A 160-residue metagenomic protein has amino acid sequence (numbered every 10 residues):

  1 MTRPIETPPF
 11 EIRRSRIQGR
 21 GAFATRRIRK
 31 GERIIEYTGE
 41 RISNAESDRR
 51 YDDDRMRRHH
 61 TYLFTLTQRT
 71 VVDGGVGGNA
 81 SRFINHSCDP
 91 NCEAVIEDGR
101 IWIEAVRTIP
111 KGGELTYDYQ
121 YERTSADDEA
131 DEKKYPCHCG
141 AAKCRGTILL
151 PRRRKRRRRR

Functional and structural regions predicted by a protein language model:
R3-V95: Catalytic cores of histone-lysine modification enzymes
S87-R160: C-terminal SET catalytic tail plus cysteine-rich post-SET Zn-binding segment of SAM-dependent SET-domain
